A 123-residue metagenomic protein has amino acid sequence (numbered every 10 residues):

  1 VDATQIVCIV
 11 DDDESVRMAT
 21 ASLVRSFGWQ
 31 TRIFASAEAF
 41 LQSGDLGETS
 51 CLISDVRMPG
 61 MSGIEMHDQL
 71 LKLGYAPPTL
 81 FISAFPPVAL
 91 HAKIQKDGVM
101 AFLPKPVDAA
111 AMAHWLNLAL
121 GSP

Functional and structural regions predicted by a protein language model:
E14-R32, D97: Two-component/phosphorelay signaling modules centered on CheY-like receiver
G28-A35, A39, S43: Short hydrophobic/Thr-rich beta-strand motif most characteristic of the beta2 strand and flanking loop of CheY-like
A35-S36, S62-E65: Acidic catalytic/metal-coordinating carboxylates
G47-I53: Active-site beta3 strand of CheY-like receiver
T49, G63, I94-M100: As written
D55, S83: Active-site residues of response regulator receiver
M58: Receiver (REC) domain active-site loop signature in two-component systems and cognate sites in sensor histidine kinases
A89, V107-N117: C-terminal output helix
